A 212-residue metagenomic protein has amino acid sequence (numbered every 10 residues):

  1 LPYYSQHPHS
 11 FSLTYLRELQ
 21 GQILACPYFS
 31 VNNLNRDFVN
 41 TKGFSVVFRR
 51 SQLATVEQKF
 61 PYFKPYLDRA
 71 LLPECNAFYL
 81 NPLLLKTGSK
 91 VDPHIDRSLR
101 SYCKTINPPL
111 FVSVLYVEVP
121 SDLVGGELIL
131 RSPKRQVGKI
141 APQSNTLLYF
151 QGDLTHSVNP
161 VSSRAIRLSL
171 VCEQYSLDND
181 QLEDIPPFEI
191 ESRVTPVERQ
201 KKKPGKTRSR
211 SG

Functional and structural regions predicted by a protein language model:
L1-N81, K90: Non-heme Fe(II)/2-oxoglutarate
H7, G21, L128, R199-T207: Intrinsic disorder/low-complexity segments enriched in polar/small residues
P8-H9, D96, Y175, K202: Compositionally biased, intrinsically disordered low-complexity segments enriched in polar/proline residues
E74-L170, Y175-F188: Catalytic core of non-heme Fe(II) oxygenases with the double-stranded beta-helix
K134-G138, F188-G212: Short, cationic low-complexity segments
